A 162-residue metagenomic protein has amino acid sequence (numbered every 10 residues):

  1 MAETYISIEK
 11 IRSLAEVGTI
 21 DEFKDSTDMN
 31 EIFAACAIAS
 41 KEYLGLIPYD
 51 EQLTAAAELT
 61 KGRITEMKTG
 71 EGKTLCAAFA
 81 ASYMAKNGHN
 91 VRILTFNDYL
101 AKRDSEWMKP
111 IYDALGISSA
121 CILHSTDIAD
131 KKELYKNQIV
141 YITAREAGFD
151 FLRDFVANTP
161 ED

Functional and structural regions predicted by a protein language model:
M1-E71, C76-S82, E133: Conserved pre-motif I regulatory segment
I6, E31, A35, R103 (+3 more regions): Generic recognition of stable, solvent-exposed alpha-helical segments in well-folded globular domains
T60-R63, N87-N90, F96, I117 (+2 more regions): Short coil/turn connectors at secondary-structure junctions
R63, D98-Y99, E146-G148: Short, glycine-/Ser/Thr-/acidic-enriched flexible segments
E66-E71, C76-E106, A114-L115: Conserved SF1/SF2 helicase motif Ia
M108-D162: Conserved motor-coupling elements within RecA-like helicase/translocase cores
